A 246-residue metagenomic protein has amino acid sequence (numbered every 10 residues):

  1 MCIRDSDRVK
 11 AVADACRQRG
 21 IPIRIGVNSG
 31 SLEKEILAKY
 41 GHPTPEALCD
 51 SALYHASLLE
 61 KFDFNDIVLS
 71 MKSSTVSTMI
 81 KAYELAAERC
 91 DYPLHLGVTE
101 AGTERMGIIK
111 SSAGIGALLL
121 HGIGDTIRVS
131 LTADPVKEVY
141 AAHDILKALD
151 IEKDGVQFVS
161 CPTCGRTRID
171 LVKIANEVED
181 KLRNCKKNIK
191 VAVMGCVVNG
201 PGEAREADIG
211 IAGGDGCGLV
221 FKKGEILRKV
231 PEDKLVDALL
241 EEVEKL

Functional and structural regions predicted by a protein language model:
M1-D5: Conserved small/polar residues in nucleotide/adenosyl-binding loops
S6-I23: Short amphipathic alpha-helices and their capping/turn segments at secondary-structure boundaries
I25, L69, L118, C161 (+3 more regions): Conserved, mostly hydrophobic/aromatic
N28, I36-R183: Catalytic alpha/beta core domains of metabolic enzymes, predominantly
I174-P201, R205: Hydrophobic alpha-helical bundle architecture
V197-I226: Nucleotide-binding motor/catalytic cores of P-loop/tubulin-like NTPases across gene-expression machines
D215-F221, E225-L246: Beta-strand/loop-dominated core regions that host nucleotide or nucleotide-derived cofactor-binding catalytic loops
